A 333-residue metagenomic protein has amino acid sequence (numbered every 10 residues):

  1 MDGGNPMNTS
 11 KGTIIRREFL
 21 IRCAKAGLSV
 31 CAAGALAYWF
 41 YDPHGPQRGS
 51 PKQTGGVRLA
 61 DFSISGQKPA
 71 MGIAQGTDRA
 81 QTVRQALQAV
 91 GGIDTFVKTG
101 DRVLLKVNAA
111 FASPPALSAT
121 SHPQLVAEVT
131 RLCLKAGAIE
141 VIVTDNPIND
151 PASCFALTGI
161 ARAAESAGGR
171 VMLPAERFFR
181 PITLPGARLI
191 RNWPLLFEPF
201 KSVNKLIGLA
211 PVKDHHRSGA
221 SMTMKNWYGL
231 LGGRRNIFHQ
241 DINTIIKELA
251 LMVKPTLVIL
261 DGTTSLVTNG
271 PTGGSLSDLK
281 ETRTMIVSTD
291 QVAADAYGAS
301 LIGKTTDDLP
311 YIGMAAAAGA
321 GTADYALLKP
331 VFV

Functional and structural regions predicted by a protein language model:
D2-V333: N-terminal and secondary-structure boundary signal
